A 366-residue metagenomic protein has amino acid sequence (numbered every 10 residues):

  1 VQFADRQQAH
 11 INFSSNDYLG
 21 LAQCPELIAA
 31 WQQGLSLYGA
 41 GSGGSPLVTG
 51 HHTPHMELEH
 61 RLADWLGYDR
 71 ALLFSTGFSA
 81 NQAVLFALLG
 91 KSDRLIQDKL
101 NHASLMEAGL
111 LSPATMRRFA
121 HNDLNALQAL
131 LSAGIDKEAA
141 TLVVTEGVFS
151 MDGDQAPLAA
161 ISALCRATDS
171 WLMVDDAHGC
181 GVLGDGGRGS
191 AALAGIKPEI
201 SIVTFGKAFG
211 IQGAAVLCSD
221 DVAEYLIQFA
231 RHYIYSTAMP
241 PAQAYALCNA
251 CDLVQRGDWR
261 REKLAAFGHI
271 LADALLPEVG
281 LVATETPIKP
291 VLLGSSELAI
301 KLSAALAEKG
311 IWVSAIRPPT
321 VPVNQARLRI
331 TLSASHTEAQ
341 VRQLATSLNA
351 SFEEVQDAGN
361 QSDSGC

Functional and structural regions predicted by a protein language model:
V1-A40, S170: N-terminal "arm"/small-domain region of PLP-dependent enzymes with the aminotransferase-like
D17, R117, H121-V174: Active-site phosphate-binding strand-loop segment of PLP-dependent enzymes
P25, A29, Q33, L37 (+3 more regions): PLP-dependent enzyme catalytic core of the Aspartate aminotransferase-like
A29-T76: Conserved N-terminal alpha-helix of the aminotransferase class I/II PLP-enzyme fold
V84-A103: Conserved PLP-anchoring active-site segment centered on the Schiff-base-forming lysine
A194-Y225: Active-site PLP attachment segment
A238-G257, K263, F267, A272: Structural motif of enzymes handling amino- and sulfur-group chemistry
K263-H269, L276-G310, T320, N324-Q325 (+2 more regions): Conserved PLP-binding catalytic core of the aspartate aminotransferase-like
